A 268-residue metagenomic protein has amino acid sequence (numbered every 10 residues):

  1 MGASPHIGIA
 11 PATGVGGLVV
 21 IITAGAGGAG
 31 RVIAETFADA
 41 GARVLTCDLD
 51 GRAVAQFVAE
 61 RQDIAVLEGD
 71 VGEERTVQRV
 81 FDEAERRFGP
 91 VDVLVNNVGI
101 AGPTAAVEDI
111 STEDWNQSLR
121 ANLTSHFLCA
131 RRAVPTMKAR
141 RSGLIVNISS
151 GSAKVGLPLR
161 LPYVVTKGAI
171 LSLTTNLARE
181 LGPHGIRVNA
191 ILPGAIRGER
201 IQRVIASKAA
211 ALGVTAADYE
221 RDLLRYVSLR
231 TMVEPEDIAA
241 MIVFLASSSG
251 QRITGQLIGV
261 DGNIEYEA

Functional and structural regions predicted by a protein language model:
G2-P11, A101-T104, V155, T231 (+2 more regions): Short C-terminal tail/terminal secondary-structure segment of NAD(P)H-dependent dehydrogenase/reductase domains
P5, A190, V214-S249, I253 (+1 more regions): C-terminal helical subdomain
G14-L45: Canonical Rossmann dinucleotide-binding motif of NAD(H)/NADP(H)-dependent dehydrogenases/reductases, specifically
A105-V107, S111-L119, I145, L223: Substrate-binding pocket helix/loop in short-chain dehydrogenase/reductase
A130, T166, T174: Active-site helix of classical SDR
P135, R179-P183, Q251: Alpha-helical segment proximal to the catalytic Tyr-Lys
S150: Residue(s) in the substrate-gating loop at a strand-loop-helix junction that position the organic substrate next
